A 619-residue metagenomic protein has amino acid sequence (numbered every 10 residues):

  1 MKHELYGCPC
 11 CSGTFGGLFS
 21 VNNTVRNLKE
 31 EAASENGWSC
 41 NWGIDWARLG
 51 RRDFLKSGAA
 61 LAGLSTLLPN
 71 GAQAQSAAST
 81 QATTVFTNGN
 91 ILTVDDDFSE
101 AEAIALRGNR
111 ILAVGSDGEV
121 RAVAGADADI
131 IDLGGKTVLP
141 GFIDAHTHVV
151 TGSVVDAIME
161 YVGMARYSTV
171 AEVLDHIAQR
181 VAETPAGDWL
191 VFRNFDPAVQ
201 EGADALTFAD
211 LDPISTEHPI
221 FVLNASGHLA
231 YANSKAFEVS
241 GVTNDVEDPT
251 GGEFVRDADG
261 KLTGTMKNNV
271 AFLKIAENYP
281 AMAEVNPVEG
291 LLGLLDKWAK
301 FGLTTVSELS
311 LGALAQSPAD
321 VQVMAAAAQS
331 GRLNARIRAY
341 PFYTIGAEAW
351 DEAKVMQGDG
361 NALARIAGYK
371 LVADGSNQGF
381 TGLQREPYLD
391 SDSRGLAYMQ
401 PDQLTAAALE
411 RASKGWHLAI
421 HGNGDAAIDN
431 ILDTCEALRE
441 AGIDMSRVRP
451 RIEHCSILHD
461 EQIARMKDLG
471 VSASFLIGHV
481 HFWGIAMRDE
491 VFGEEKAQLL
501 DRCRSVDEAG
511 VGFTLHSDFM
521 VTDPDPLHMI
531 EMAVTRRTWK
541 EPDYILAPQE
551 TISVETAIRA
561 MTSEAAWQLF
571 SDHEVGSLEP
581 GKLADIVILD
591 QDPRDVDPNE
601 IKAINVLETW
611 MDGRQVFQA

Functional and structural regions predicted by a protein language model:
G7-G17, V21-R26, C40, L61 (+12 more regions): Divalent metal-binding segments
W38-A62: N-terminal secretory signal peptides and thylakoid transit peptides that target proteins across membranes
T66-G71: C-terminal segment of classical bacterial N-terminal signal peptides
A72-S76: Boundary at the C-terminal end of the N-terminal hydrophobic targeting segment
M356-G360, K467-D468: Acidic (Asp/Glu)-rich catalytic clusters
L409-A419, N423-P450, H454-C455, D460-A464 (+4 more regions): His/Asp/Glu-enriched, well-ordered alpha-helical/loop segment that forms or immediately abuts the divalent-metal
